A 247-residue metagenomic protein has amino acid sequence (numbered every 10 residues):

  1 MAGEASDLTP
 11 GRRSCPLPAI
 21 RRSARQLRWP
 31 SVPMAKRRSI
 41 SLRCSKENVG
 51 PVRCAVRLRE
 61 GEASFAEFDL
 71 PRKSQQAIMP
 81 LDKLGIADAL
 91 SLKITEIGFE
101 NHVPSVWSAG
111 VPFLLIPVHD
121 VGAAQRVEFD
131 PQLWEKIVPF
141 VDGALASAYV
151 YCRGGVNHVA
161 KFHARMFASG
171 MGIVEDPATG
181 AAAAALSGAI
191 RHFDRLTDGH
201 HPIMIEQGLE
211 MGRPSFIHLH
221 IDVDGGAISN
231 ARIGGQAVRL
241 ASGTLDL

Functional and structural regions predicted by a protein language model:
M1-P18, S23-L247: Active-site proximal loop and beta-alpha junction motif in alpha/beta enzyme cores
